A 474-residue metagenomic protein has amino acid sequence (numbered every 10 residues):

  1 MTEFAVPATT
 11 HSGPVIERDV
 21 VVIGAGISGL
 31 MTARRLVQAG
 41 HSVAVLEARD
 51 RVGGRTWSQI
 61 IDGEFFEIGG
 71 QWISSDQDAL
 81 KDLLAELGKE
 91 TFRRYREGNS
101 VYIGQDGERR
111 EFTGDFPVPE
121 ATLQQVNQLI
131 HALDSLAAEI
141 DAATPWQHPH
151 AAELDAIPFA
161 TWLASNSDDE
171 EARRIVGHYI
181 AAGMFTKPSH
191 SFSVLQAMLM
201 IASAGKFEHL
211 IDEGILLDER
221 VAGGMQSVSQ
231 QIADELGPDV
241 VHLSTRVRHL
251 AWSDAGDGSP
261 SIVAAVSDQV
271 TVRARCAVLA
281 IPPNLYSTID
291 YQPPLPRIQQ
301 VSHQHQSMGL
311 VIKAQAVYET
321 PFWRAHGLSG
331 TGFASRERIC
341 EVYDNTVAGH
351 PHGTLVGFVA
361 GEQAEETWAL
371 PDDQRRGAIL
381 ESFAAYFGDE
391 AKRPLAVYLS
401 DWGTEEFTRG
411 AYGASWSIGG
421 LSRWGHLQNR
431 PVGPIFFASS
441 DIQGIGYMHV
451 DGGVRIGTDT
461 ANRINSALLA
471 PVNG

Functional and structural regions predicted by a protein language model:
T2-V15, D19, M31, A39 (+8 more regions): Conserved flavin/dinucleotide-binding core of flavoenzymes
A25-G26: Glycine-rich Rossmann-fold phosphate-binding loop(s) that bind the pyrophosphate of adenine dinucleotide cofactors
V37-I61: Glycine-rich FAD pyrophosphate-binding loop
G54-L80, L136-H148, A197-L210: Glycine-rich active-site loop/strand segments that organize a redox cofactor
E64-L136: Dinucleotide-binding Rossmann-like beta1-alpha1 core, especially the glycine-rich loop that anchors the ADP
K81-Y102, E171-G177, F322-G330, K392: A short alpha-helix-loop-beta-strand transition element characteristic of N-terminal alpha/beta dinucleotide-binding
D141-R246, G256-P260, A280, D290 (+2 more regions): Active-site/ligand-binding neighborhood in enzyme catalytic cores
T245, A251-A255, S261-H326: Central helical "cap/lid" subdomain
